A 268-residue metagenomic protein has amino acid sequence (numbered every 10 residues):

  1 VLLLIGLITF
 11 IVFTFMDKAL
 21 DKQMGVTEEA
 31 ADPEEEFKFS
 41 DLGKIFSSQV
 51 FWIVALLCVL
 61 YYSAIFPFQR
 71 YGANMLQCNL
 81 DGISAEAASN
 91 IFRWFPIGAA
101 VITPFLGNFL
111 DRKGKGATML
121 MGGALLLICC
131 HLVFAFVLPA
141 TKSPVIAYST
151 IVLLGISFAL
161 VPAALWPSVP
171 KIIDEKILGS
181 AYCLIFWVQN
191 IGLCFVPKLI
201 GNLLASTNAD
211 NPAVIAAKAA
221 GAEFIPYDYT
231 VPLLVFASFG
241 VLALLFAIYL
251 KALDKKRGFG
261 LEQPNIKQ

Functional and structural regions predicted by a protein language model:
V1, N202-G240: A membrane-interface helix-boundary motif in multi-pass transporters
V1-F13, T230-Y249: Symmetry-related core transmembrane helices of the 12-TM Major Facilitator Superfamily/SLC fold
T14-S40, R257-K267: Flexible cytoplasmic inter-helical loops of multi-pass small-molecule transporters
S48-A100, P162, V196-P197: Extracytoplasmic gate region of multi-pass secondary transporters
N74, W166-I172: Intracellular helix-loop hinge segments at the cytoplasmic ends of transmembrane helices in 12-TM rocker-switch-type
I102-K115: Helix-to-loop junctions at the C-terminal end of transmembrane segments in multipass secondary transporters
G116-L165: C-terminal transmembrane helical hairpin of 12-TM major facilitator-type secondary transporters
E175-A209: A late C-terminal transmembrane helix in Major Facilitator Superfamily
